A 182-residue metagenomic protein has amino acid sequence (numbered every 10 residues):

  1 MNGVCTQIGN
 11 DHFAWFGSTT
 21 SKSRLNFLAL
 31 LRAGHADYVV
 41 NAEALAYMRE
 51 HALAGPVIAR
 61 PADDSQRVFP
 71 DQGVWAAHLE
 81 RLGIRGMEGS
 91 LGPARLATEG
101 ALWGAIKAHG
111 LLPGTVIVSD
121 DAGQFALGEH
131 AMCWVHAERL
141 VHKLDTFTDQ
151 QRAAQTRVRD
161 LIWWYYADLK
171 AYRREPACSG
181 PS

Functional and structural regions predicted by a protein language model:
M1-S182: Catalytic center-proximal scaffold of phosphoryl-transfer enzymes
